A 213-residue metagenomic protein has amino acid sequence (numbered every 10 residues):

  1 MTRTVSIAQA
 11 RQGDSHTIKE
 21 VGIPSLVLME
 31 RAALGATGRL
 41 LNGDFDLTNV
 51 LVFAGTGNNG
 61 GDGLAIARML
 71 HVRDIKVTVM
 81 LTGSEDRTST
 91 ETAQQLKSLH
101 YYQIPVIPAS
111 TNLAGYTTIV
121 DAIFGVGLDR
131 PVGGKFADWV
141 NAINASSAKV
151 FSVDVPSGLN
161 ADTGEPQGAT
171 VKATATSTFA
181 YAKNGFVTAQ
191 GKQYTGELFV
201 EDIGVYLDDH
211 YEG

Functional and structural regions predicted by a protein language model:
M1-D46, Y206-G213: Positively charged, low-complexity intrinsically disordered leader regions
T2-V5, Y116-G213: YjeF_N-associated NAD(P)HX repair module
V5-A8, I23-G35, N58-G61, T90 (+6 more regions): Conserved active-site and cofactor/substrate-binding residues in soluble primary-metabolism enzymes
G13-E20, R39, G43, R73 (+5 more regions): Change "in soluble alpha/beta enzymes" to "in soluble alpha/beta proteins
T37-I123, P131-V153: Nucleotide and nucleotide-moiety/phosphate-recognizing core
